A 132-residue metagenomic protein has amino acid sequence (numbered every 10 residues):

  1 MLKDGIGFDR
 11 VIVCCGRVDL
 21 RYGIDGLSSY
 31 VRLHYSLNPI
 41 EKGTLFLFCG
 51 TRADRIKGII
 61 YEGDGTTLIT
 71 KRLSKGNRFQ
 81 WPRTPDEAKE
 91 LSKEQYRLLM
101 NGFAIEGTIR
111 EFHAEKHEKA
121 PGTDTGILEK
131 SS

Functional and structural regions predicted by a protein language model:
M1-S132: Polybasic/polar functional segments that serve as interface/processing modules
